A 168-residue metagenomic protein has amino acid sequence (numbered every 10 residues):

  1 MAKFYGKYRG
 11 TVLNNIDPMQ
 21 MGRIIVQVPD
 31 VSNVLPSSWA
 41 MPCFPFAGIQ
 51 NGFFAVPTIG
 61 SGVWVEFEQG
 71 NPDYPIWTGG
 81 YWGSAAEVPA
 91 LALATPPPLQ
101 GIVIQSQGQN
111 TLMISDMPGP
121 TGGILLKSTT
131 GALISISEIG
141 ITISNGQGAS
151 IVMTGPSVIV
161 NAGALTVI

Functional and structural regions predicted by a protein language model:
M1-M153, I168: Hydrophobic packing positions characteristic of elongated beta-solenoid/beta-helix-type spike/fiber shafts
G163-V167: Short, low-complexity, Pro/Ser/Thr/Gly-rich segments in the mature regions of secreted, periplasmic
